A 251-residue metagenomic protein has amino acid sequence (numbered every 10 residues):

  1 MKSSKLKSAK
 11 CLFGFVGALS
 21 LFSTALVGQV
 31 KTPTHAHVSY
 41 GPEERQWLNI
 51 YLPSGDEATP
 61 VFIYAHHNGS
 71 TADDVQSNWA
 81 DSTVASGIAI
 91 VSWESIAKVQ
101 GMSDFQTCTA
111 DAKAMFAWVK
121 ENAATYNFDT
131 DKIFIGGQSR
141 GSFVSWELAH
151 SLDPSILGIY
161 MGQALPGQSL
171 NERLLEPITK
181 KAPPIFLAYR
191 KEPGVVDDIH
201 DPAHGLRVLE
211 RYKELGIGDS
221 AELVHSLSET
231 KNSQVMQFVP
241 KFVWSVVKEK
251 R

Functional and structural regions predicted by a protein language model:
K2-F15: Bacterial N-terminal signal peptides that target proteins for export
F13-S23: Bacterial N-terminal signal peptides
Q29-G55: N-terminal cap/lid segment of alpha/beta-hydrolase-fold proteins
Y51, A188, A203-L209, K213-R251: C-terminal catalytic histidine-bearing segment of alpha/beta-hydrolase fold enzymes
E57-T59, A65-G101: Short substrate-entry loop that stabilizes the transition state in hydrolases
S103-A124: Alpha/beta-hydrolase active-site loop
A117-K180: Primarily recognizes the serine-hydrolase "nucleophile elbow" in alpha/beta-hydrolase and SGNH/GDSL folds
G158, Q163-G216: The feature captures the conserved acid-bearing segment of alpha/beta-hydrolase catalytic domains
